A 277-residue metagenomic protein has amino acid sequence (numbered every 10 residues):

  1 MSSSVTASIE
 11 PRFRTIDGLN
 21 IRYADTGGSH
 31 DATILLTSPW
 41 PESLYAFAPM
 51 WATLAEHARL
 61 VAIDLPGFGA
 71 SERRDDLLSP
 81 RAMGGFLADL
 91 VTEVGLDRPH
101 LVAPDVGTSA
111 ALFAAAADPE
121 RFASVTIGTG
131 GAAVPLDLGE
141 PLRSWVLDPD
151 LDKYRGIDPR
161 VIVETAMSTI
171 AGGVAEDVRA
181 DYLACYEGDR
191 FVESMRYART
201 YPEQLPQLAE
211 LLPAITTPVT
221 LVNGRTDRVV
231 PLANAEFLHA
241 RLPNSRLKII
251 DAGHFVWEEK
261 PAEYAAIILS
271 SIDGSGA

Functional and structural regions predicted by a protein language model:
S3-N20: N-terminal cap/lid segment of alpha/beta-hydrolase-fold proteins
I16-D17, A24-T26, A62-A103, A266: Active-site loop/oxyanion-hole signature of alpha/beta-hydrolase fold enzymes
L19-A70: Conserved HGGG/HGGXW glycine-rich cap/lid loop of the alpha/beta-hydrolase fold
A103, G107, A111: Gly/Ala-rich beta-loop-alpha elbow adjacent to hydrolase catalytic centers
L112, A116, F122-Y154: Flexible "cap/lid" loop of the alpha/beta hydrolase fold
L136-E140, G156-A214: Conserved alpha/beta-hydrolase catalytic His-Asp/Glu region
R190-A240, I250-D251: Conserved serine/cysteine hydrolase catalytic core
S245-A277: Catalytic active-site module of serine/aspartate enzymes centered on a nucleophile-bearing elbow/loop
